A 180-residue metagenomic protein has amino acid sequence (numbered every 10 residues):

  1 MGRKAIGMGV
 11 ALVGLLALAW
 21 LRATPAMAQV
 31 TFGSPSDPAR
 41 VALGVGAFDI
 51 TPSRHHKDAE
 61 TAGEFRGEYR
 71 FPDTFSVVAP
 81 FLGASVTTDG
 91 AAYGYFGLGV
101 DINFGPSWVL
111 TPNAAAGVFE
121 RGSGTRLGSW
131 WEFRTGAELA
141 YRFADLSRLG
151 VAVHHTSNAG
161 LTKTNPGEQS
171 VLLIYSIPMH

Functional and structural regions predicted by a protein language model:
M1-S36, H180: Cleavable N-terminal export/targeting peptides
A28-F71: Outer-membrane beta-barrel initiation region
V41, D73-V78, P106-L110, D145-V151: Repeated loop/turn-to-beta-strand initiation elements of outer-membrane beta-barrel proteins
L43-A47, F65, L82-V86, V100 (+2 more regions): Transmembrane beta-barrel strands of outer-membrane/channel proteins
I50-G63, A84-Y95, P106, G122-W130 (+1 more regions): Solvent-exposed loop/turn segments connecting transmembrane beta-strands in outer-membrane beta-barrel proteins
G63, P166-H180: Outer-membrane beta-barrel "beta-signal"
F65-Y69, F96-L98, A137, L173-Y175: Membrane-embedded beta-strands of outer-membrane beta-barrel proteins, especially the hydrophobic/small aromatic
Y69-D73, V100-I102, Y141, H155 (+1 more regions): Residue-level signature of outer-membrane beta-barrel architecture
